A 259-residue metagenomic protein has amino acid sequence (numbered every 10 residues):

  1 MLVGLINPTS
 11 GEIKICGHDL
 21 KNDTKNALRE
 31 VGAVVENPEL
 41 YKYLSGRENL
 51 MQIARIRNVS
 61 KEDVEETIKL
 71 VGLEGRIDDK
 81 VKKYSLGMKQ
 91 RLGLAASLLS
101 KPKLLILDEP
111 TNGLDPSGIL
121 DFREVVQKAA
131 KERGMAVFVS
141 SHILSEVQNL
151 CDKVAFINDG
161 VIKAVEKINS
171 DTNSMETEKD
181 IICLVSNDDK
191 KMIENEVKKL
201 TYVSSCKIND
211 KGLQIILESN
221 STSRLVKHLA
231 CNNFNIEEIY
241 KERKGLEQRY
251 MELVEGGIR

Functional and structural regions predicted by a protein language model:
M1-V139, L144-A164: ABC transporter nucleotide-binding domains
G17, R57, S186-N187, S219 (+1 more regions): Short loop or secondary-structure boundary microenvironments that flank and position key functional residues
K42, S145, K191, S223 (+1 more regions): Alpha-helical elements of the RecA-like P-loop NTPase motor core of helicases
E124-I216: ABC transporter nucleotide-binding domain
L217-R259: C-terminal coupling/interaction segments
